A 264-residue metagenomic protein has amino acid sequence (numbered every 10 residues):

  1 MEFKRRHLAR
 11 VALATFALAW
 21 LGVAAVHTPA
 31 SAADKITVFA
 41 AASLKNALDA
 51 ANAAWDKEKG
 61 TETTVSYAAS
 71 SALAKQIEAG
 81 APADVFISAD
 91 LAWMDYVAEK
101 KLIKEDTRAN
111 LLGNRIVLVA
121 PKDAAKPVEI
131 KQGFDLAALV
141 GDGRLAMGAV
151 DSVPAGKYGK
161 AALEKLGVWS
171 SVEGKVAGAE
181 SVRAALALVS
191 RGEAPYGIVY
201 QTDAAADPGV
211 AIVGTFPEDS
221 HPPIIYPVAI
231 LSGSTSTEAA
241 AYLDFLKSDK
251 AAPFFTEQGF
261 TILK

Functional and structural regions predicted by a protein language model:
M1-R6: N-terminal secretory signal peptides that target proteins for export/translocation
L8-L13, G233: Hydrophobic residues within membrane-embedded alpha helices
V11-A25: Bacterial N-terminal signal peptides
A30-P82, S88-L91, D95-N114, A120-K264: Exported/periplasmic ABC-transporter solute-binding proteins
